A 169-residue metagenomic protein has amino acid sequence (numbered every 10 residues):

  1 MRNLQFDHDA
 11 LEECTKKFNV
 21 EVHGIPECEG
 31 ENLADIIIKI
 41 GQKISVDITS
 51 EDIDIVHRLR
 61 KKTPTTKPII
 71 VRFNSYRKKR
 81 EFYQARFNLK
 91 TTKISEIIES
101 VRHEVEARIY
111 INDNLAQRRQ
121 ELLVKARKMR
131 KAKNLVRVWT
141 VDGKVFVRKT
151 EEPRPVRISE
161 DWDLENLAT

Functional and structural regions predicted by a protein language model:
M1-T169: C-terminal folded interaction/catalytic domains of modular proteins that assemble large macromolecular complexes
